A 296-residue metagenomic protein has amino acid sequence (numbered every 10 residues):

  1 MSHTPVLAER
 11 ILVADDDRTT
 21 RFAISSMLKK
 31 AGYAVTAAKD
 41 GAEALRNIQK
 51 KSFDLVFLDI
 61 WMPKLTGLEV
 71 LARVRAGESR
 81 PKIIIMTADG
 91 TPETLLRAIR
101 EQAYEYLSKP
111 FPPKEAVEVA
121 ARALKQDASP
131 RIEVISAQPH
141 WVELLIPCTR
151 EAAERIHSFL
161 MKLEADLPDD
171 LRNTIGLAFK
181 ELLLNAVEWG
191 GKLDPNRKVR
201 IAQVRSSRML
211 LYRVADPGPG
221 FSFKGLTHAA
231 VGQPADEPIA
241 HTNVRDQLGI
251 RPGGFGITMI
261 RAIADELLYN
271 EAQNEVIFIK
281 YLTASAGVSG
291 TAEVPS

Functional and structural regions predicted by a protein language model:
R18-T36: Two-component/phosphorelay signaling modules centered on CheY-like receiver
K39-E43, T66-E69: Acidic catalytic/metal-coordinating carboxylates
K51-F57: Active-site beta3 strand of CheY-like receiver
M62: Receiver (REC) domain active-site loop signature in two-component systems and cognate sites in sensor histidine kinases
E69, G90-E105: Alpha4 helix (beta4-alpha4-beta5 surface) of REC/receiver domains from two-component response regulators
E93, F111-A120: C-terminal output helix
V117, A121, V134-V142, V187-S296: Conserved beta-strand-loop-beta-strand hairpin that lines the nucleotide-binding pocket of ATP/GTP-utilizing enzymes
